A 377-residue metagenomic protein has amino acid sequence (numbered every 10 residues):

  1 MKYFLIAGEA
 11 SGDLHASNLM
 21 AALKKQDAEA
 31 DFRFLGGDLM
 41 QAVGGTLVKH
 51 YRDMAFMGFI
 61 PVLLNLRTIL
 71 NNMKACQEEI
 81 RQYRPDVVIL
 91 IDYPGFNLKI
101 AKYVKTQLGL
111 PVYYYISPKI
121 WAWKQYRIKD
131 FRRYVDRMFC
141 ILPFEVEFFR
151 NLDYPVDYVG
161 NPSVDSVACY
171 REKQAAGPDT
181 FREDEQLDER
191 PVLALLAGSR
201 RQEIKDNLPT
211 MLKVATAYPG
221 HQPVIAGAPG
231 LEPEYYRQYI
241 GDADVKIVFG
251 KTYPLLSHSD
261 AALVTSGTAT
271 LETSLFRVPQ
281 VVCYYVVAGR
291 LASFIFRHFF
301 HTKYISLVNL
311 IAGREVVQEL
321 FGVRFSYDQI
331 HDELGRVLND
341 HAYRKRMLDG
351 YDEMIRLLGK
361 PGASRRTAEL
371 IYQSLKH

Functional and structural regions predicted by a protein language model:
M1-H377: Nucleotide-activated sugar donor-binding and catalytic core shared by glycosyltransferases and related lipid-linked
